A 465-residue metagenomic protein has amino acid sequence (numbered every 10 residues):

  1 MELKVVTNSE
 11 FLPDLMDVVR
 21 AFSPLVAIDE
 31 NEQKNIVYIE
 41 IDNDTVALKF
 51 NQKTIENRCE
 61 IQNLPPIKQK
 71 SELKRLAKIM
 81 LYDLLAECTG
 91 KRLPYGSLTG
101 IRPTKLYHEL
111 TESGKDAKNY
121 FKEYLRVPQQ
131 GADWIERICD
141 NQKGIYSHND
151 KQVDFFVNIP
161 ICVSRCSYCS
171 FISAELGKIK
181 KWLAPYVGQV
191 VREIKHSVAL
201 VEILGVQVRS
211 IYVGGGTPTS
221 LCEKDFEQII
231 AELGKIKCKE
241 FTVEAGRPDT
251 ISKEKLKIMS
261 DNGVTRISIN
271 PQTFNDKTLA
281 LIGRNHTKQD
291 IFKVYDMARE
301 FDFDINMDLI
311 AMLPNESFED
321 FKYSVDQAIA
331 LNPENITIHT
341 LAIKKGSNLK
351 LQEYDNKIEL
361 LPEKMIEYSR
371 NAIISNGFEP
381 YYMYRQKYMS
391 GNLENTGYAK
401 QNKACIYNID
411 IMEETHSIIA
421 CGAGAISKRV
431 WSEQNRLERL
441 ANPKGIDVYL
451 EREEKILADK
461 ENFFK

Functional and structural regions predicted by a protein language model:
M1-K105, E109-S113, A117, G397 (+1 more regions): Radical SAM enzyme core and accessory elements
I28-K34, G346-C421: A C-terminal junction/extension of Radical SAM enzymes
V46-L48, V157, I269: Short beta-strand motif preference
C88-Y95, E112-F156, L204: N-terminal [4Fe-4S]-dependent radical SAM core
D150-V187: Canonical Radical SAM [4Fe-4S] cluster-binding loop centered on the CxxxCxxC motif and its immediate flanking residues
Q152-D154, S210, E240, N335 (+2 more regions): Beta-sheet entry/capping signal
N158, S268, N335-H339, I409 (+1 more regions): Beta-strand scaffold of nucleotide-dependent catalytic cores
S173-Y368: Conserved non-cysteine loop/helix-boundary elements of the Radical SAM core domain that shape
